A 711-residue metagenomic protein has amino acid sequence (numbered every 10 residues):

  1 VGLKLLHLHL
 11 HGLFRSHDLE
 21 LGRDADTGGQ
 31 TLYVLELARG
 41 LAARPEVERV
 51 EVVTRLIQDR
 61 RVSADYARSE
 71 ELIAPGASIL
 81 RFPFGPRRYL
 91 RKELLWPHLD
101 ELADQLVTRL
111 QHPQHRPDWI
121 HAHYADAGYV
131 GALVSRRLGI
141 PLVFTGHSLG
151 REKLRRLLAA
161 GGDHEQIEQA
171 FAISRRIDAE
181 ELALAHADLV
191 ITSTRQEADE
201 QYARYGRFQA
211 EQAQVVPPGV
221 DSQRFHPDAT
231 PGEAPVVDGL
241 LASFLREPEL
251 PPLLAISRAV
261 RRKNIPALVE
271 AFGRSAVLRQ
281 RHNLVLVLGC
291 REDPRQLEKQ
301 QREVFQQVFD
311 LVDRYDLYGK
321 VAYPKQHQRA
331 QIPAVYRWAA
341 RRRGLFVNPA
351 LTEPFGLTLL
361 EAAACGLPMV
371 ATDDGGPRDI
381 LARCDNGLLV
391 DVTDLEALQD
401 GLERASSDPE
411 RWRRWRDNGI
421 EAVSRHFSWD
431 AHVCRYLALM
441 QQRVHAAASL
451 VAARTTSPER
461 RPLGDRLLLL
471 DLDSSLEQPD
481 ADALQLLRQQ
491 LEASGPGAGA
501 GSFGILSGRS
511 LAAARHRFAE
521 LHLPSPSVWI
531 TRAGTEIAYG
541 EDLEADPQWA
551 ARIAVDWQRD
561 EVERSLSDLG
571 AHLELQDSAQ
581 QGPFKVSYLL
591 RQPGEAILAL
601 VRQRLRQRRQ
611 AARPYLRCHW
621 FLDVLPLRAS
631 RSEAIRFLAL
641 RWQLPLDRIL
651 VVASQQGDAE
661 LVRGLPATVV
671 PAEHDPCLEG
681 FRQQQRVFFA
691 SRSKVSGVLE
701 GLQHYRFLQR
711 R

Functional and structural regions predicted by a protein language model:
V1-L360, A364-A448: Catalytic cores of nucleotide-sugar-dependent glycosyltransferases that transfer UDP/GDP/TDP-activated
P113, A183, A339, R461 (+3 more regions): Structural alpha-helical scaffold elements that stabilize or flank donor/cofactor-binding regions in carbohydrate
A122, F144, T192-S193, A371 (+4 more regions): Short beta-strand scaffold positions
D188-L189, S527, P666: Receiver (REC) domain switch/active-site residues of two-component response regulators
R425, W429-L472, Q489-A493: Non-catalytic pre-domain segments flanking phosphatase-related domains
L486-S578, E673: Active-site phosphate-binding/coordination module
E563-L650, S654-G664: Conserved acidic, metal-coordinating active-site core of Asp-based, Mg2+-dependent phosphoryl-transfer enzymes
L625, S632-R711: Mg2+-dependent phosphoryl-transfer enzymes with acidic/Ser/Thr/Gly-rich catalytic loops
